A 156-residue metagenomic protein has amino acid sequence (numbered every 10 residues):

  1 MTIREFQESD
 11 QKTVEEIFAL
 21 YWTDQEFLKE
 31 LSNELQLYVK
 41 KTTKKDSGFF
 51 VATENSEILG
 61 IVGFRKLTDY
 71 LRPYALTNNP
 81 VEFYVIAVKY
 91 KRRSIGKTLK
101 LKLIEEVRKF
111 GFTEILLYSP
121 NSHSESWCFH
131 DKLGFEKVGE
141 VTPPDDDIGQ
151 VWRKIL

Functional and structural regions predicted by a protein language model:
M1-E16: A short beta-loop-alpha structural element at the N-terminal edge of CoA-dependent acyl/N-acetyltransferase catalytic
E8, L20-Y84, K89-Y90, K100: Acetyl-CoA-dependent GNAT
I17-Y21, E106, F129, L133: Alpha-helical interaction/dimerization surfaces of two-component signaling modules
S47, D147-V151: Short hydrophobic/aromatic beta-strand or adjacent loop that forms the aromatic wall/cage of a ligand/substrate-binding
R92-K100, V107: Glycine-rich acyl-CoA binding loop
K97, N121-G139, P144-D147: Conserved active-site alpha-helix within GNAT-family acetyltransferase domains
V107-P120: Conserved GNAT acetyl-CoA-binding A-motif
R153-L156: Short beta-strand-to-coil "C-cap" segments at the C-terminal boundary of structured domains/repeats, marking
